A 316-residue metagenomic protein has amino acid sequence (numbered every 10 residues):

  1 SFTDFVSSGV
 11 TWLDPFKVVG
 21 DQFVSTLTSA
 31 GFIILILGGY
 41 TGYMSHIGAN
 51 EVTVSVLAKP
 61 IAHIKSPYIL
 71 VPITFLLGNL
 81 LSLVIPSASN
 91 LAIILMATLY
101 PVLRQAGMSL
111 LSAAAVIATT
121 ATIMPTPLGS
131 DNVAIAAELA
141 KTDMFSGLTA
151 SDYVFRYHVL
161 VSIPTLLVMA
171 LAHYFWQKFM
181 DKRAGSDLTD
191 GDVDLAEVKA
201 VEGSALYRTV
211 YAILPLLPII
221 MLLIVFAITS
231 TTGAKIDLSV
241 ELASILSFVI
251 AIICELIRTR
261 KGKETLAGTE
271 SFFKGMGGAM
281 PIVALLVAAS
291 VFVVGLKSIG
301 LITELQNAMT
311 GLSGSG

Functional and structural regions predicted by a protein language model:
S1-F2, R156-S271: Long, contiguous bundles of hydrophobic transmembrane helices that form the permeation core of multi-pass
F2-S8, V18-S29, S151-L160, L206-Y207 (+3 more regions): Interfacial loop-to-helix junctions that mark the boundaries of transmembrane helices in multi-pass membrane
V6-P101, G262-G316: Membrane-embedded alpha-helical segments and adjacent helix-loop junctions characteristic of multi-pass solute
K17-V18, A137-D152, I228-I236, G295-G311: Membrane-interface helix termini and inter-helical loops of multi-pass transporters
G38, G78-L95, Y100, Q105-D152 (+2 more regions): Alpha-helical transmembrane segments and, especially, the helix-loop junctions at the ends of these helices
I94-L111, A227-E241, L305-G316: Hydrophobic alpha-helical transmembrane segments and immediately flanking/interface helices in integral membrane
V133-A137, Q177, F226, A289 (+1 more regions): Juxtamembrane/transmembrane-helix interface segments of polytopic membrane transporters
